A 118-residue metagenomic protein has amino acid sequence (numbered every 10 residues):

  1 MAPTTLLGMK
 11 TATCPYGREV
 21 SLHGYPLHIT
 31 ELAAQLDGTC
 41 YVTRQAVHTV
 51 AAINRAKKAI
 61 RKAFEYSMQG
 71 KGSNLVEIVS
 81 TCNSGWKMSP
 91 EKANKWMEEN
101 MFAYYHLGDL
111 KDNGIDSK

Functional and structural regions predicted by a protein language model:
M1-K118: Glycine-rich ThDP/TPP pyrophosphate-binding loop and its adjacent helix/strand module within ThDP-dependent enzymes
